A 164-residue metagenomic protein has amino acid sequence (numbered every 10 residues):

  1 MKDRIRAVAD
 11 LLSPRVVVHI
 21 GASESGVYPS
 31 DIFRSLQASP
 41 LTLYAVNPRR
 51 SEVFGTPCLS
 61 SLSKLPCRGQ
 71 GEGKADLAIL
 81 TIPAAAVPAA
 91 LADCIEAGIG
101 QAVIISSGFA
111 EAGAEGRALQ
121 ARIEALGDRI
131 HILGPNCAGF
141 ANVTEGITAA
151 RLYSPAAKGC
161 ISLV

Functional and structural regions predicted by a protein language model:
M1-V164: Catalytic-core regions of core metabolic enzymes, especially those transforming organic acids/acyl-group intermediates
